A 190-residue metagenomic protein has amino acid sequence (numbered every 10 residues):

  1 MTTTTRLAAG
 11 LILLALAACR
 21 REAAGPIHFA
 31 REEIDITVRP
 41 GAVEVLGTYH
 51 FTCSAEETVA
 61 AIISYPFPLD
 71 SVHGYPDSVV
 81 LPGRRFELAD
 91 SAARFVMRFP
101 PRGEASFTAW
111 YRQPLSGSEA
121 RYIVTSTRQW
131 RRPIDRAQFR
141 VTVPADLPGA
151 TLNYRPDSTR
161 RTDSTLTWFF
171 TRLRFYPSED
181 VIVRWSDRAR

Functional and structural regions predicted by a protein language model:
M1-A8: Bacterial N-terminal signal peptides that target proteins for export
L11-R20: Hydrophobic h-region of N-terminal signal peptides that target proteins for export in Gram-negative bacteria
C19-R190: Lumenal/extracellular ectodomains and adaptor appendage modules of the eukaryotic vesicle/secretory system
